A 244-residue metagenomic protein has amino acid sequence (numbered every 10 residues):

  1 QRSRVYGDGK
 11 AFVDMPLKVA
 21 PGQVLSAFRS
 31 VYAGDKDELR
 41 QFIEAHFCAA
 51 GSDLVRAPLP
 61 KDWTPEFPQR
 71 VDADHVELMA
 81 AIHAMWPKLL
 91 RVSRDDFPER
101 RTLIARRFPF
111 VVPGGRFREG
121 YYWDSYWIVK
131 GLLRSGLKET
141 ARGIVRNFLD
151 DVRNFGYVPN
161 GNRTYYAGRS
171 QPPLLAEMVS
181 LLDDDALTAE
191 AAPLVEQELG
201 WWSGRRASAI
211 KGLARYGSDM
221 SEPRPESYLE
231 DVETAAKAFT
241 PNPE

Functional and structural regions predicted by a protein language model:
Q1-E244: Acidic, mature catalytic/reactive cores of soluble proteins
